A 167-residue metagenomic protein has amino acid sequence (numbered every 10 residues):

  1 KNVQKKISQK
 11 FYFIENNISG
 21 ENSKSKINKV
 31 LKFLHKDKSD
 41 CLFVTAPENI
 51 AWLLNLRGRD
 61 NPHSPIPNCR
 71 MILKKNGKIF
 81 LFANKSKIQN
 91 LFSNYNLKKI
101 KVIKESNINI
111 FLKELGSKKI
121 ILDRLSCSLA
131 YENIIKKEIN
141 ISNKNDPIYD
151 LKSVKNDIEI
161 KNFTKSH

Functional and structural regions predicted by a protein language model:
K1-N68, L73-F80, I103-H167: Flexible, acidic/His-enriched mid-domain "rim/lid" segments that flank
G77, K85-I103: Compact, glycine/acidic-enriched structural inserts
